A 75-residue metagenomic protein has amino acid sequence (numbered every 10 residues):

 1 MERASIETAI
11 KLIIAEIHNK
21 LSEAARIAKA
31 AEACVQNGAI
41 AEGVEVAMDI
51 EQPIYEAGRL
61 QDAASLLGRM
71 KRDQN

Functional and structural regions predicted by a protein language model:
M1-C34, D62: N-terminal acidic leader/helix
R3, R69-N75: Alpha-helical linker/edge segments of TPR/alpha-solenoid repeat scaffolds and analogous pre-/post-domain helices
A30-K71: Short, charge-rich amphipathic interface segments used for partner binding and complex assembly
